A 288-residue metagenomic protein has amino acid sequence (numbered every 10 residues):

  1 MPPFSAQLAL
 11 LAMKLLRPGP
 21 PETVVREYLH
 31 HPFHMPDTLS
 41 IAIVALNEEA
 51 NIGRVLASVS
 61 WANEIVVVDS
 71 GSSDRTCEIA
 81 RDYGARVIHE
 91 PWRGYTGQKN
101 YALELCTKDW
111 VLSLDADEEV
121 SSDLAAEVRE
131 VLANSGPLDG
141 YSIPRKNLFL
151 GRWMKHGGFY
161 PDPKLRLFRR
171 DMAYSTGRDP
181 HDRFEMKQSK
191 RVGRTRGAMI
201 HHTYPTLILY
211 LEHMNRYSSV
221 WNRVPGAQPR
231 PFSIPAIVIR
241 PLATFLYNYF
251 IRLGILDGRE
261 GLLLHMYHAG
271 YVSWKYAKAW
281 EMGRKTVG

Functional and structural regions predicted by a protein language model:
M1-H34: Intrinsic disorder/low-complexity segments
T38-S40: Cell-envelope/extracellular polymer assembly enzymes that use nucleotide-activated donors
I43-W61: Short, well-formed alpha-helical segments that are part of the catalytic scaffolds of diverse glycosyltransferases
N51-G53, D74-Y83, D123-L124: Acidic helix N-cap motif at the loop->helix transition within catalytic regions of sugar-transfer enzymes
S58, D69-E78, D115: A conserved acidic beta->alpha catalytic loop
C77-L105: Conserved donor nucleotide-binding strand/loop of the catalytic core
N100-L103, L114, S121-T286: Catalytic-site signature of metal-activated, phosphate-bearing donor transferases, centered on the GT-A/GT-A-like
V111: Short aromatic/hydrophobic "clamp" motif used to bind/position activated sugar donors
